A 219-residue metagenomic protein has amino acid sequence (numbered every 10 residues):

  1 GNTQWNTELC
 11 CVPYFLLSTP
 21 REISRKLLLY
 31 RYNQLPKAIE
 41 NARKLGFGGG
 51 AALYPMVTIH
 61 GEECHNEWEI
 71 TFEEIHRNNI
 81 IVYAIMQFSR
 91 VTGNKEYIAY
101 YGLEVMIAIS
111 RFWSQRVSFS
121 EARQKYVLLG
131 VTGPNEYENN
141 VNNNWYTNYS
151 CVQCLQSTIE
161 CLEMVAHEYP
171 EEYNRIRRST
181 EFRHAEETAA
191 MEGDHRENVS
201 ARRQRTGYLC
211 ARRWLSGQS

Functional and structural regions predicted by a protein language model:
G1-S219: Acidic, mature catalytic/reactive cores of soluble proteins
